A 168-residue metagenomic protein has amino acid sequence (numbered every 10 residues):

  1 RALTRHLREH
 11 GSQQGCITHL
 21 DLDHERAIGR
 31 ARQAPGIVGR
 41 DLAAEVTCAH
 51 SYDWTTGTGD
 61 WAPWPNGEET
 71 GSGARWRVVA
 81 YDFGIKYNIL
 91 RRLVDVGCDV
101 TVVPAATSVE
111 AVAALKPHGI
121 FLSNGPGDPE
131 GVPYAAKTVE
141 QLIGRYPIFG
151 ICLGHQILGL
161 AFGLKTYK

Functional and structural regions predicted by a protein language model:
R1-K116, G127-P129: RNA-binding accessory domains that recognize and position tRNA/RNA substrates
A114, H118-G119, N124-K168: Cysteine-nucleophile active-site neighborhood
